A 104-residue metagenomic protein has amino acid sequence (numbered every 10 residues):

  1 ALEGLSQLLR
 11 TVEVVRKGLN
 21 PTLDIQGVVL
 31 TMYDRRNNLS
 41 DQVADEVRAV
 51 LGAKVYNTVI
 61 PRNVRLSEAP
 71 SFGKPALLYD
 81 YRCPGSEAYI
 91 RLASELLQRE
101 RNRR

Functional and structural regions predicted by a protein language model:
A1-V64: Conserved catalytic-core segment of NTP-binding enzymes
E3, E68, E95: Acidic-residue sensor for enzyme active/binding pockets
V47, L92-L96: Hydrophobic "lid"/C-terminal helical patch of Rossmann-like NAD(P)-dependent dehydrogenase/epimerase domains
P61, S67, L77: Nucleotide phosphate-binding site architecture
P70-R91: C-terminal boundary of histidine-terminating zinc-finger modules
Q98-R104: Generic C-terminal helix-cap and adjacent flexible tail
